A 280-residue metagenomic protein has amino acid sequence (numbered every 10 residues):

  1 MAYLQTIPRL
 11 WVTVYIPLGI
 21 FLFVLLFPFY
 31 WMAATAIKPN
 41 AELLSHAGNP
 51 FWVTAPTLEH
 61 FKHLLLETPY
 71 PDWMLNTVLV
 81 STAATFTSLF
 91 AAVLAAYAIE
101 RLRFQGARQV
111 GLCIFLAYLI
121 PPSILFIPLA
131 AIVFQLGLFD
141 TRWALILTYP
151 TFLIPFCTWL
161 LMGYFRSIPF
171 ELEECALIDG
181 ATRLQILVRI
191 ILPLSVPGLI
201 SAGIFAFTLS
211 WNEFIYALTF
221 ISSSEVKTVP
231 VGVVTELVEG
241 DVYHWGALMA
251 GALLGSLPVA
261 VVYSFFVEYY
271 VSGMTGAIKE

Functional and structural regions predicted by a protein language model:
L4-E280: A structural signal for multi-pass alpha-helical bundles of membrane permease subunits that mediate small-molecule
